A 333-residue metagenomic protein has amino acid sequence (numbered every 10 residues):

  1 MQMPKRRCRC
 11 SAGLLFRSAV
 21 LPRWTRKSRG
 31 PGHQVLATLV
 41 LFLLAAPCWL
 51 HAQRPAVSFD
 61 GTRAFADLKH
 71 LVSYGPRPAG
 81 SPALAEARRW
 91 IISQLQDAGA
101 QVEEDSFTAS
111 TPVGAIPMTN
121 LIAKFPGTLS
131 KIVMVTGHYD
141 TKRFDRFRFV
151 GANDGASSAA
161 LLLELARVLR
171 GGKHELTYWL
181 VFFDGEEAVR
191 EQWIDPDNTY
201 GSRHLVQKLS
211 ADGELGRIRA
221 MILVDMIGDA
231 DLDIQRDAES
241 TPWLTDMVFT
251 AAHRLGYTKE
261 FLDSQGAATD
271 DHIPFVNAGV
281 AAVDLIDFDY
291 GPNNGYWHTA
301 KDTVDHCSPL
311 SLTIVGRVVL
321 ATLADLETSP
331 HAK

Functional and structural regions predicted by a protein language model:
C8-C10, C48: Cysteine-centered motifs
C10-L15, A19-W24, G32: Intrinsic, low-complexity polybasic segments
A37-C48: Bacterial N-terminal signal peptides
P55-V57, A66-T128: A non-catalytic alpha/beta surface segment that caps or lines the substrate-entry region of metallo-dependent hydrolase
R63-H70, E86-D97, V102, S157-E164 (+8 more regions): Extracytoplasmic/secreted proteins, especially bacterial periplasmic and envelope-associated proteins
A64-R77, F144, D225, A230-D231 (+1 more regions): Acidic/histidine-rich, surface-exposed loop or edge segments in extracytoplasmic proteins
A83, S106-S110, A115, A220 (+1 more regions): Active-site-adjacent substrate-binding region of metalloamidase/peptidase-like peptide-processing proteins
P117, R146-T250, G256-K259, S264-A267 (+1 more regions): Acidic/histidine-rich catalytic neighborhood of metal-dependent amide-processing enzymes
